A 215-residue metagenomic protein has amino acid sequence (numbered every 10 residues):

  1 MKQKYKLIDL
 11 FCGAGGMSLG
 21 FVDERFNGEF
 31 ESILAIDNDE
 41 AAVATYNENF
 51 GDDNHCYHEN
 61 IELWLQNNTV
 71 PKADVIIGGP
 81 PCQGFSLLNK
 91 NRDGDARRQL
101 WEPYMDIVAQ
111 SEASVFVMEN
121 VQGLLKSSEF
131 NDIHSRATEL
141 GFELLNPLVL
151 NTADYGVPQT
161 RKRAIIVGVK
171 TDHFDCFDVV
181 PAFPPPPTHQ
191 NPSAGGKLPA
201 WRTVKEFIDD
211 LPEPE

Functional and structural regions predicted by a protein language model:
K2-E112, Q122-N131: Core alpha/beta nucleotide-donor-binding catalytic domains of modification enzymes
W64-A73, F85-E215: Class I S-adenosyl-L-methionine
